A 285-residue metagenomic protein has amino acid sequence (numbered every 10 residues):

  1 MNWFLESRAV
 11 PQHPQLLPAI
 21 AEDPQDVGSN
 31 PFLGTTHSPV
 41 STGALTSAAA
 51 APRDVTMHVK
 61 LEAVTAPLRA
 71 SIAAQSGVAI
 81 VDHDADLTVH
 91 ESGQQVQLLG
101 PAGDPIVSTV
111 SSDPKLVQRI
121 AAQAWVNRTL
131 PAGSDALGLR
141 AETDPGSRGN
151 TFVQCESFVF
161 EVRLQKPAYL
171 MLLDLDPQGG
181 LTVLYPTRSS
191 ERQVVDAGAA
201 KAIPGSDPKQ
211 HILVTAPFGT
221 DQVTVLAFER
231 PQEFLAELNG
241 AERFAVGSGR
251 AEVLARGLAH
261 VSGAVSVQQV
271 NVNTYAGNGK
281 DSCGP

Functional and structural regions predicted by a protein language model:
N2-P285: Secretory-pathway glycoprotein ectodomains that are cysteine- and/or Ser/Thr/Pro-rich
